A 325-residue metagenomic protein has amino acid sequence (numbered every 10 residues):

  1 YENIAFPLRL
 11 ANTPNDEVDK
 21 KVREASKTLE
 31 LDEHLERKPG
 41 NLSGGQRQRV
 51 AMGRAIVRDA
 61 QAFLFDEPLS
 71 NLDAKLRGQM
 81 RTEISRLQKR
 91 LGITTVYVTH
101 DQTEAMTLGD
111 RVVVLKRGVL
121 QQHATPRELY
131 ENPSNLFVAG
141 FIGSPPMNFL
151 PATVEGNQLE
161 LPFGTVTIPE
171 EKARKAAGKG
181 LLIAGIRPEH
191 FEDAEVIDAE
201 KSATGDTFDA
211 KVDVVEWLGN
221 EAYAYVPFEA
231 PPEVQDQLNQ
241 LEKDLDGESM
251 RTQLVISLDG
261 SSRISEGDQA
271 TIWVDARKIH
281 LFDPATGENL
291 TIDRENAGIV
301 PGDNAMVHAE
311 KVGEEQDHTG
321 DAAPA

Functional and structural regions predicted by a protein language model:
Y1-F141: ABC ATPase nucleotide-binding domains
E36, S144-N148, G178, L218-N220: Short flexible coil/turn linkers enriched for glycine and charged/polar residues that connect secondary-structure
Q61, M147-F149, A210, G267: Short beta-strand-initiation
Q88, F149, A305-V307: Short, basic, helix/turn surface patches
T95-V96, L150, R277: Short loop/turn microsegments at loop-to-beta-strand junctions
N132-E155, G185: C-terminal boundary and immediately downstream tail of ABC-type ATPase nucleotide-binding domains
G156-A325: Non-catalytic connector elements of ABC transporters
